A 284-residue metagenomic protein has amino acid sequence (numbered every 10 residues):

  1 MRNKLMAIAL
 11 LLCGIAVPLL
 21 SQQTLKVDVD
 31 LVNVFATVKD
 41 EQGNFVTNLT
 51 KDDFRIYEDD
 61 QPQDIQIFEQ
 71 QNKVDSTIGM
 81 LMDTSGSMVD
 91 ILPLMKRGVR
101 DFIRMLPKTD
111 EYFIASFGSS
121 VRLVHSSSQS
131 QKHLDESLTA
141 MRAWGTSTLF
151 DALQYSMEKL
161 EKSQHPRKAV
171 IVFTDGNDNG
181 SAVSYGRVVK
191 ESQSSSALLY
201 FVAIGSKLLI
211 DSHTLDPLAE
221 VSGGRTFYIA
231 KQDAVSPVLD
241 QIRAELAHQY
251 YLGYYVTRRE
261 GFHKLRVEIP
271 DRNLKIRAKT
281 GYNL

Functional and structural regions predicted by a protein language model:
M1-L5: Positively charged n-region of N-terminal signal peptides that target proteins for export
A7-P18: Bacterial N-terminal signal peptides
L20-L284: Scaffold/interface architecture of coatomer-like assemblies
